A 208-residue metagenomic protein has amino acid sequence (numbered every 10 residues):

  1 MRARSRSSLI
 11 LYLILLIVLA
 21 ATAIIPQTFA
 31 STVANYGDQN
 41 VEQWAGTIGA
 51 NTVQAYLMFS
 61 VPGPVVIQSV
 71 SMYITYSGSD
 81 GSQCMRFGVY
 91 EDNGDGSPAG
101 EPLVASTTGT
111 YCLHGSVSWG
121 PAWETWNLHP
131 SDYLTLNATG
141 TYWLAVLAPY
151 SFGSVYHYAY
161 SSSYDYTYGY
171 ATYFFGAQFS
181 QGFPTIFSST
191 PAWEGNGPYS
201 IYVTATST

Functional and structural regions predicted by a protein language model:
M1-S31, V70, L144: Secretory targeting signatures
T22-T47, T208: Boundary/junction segments of secreted and surface-exposed precursor proteins
A30, Y164-T208: PGST-rich, cysteine-poor low-complexity/disordered linker and tail segments that act as flexible spacers
N40-Q54, H114-A122, W193-E194: Extracellular beta-rich ligand/substrate-recognition surface
G49-P62, E124-L128: Short beta-strands within extracellular/lumenal beta-sheet-rich domains
V61-S71, D80, T141: Extended extracellular/luminal ectodomain segments enriched in beta-structured repeat modules
I67-S69, S82-R86, P198: Exposed beta-strand and adjacent loop surfaces of beta-rich binding modules that mediate intermolecular recognition
Y76-Y173: Aromatic- and Gly/Pro-enriched, solvent-exposed loop/edge beta-strand patches characteristic of beta-rich domains
